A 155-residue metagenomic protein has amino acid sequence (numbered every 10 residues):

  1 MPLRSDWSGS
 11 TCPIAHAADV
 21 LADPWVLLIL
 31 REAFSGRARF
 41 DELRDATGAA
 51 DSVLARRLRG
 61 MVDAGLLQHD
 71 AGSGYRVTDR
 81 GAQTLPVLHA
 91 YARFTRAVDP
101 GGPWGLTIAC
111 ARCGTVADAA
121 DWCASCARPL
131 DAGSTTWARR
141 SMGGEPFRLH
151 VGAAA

Functional and structural regions predicted by a protein language model:
M1-S10: Long, low-complexity, charged/polar intrinsically disordered regions in eukaryotic proteins
C12-A49, L149, A153-A155: N-terminal helix-turn-helix DNA-binding core of bacterial DNA-binding proteins
A22, G36, A71-Y91: Basic, amphipathic "hinge/linker" alpha-helix immediately C-terminal to the N-terminal HTH DNA-binding motif
S52: Key DNA-contact positions within bacterial/archaeal DNA-binding proteins
L58-R59: Short, hydrophobic-biased segments on the C-terminal half of alpha helices that form "recognition helices"
G65-L66: Glycine-centered, phosphate/nucleic-acid-interacting loop/turn motifs that mediate DNA/RNA or nucleotide
R93-A155: C-terminal regulatory/oligomerization modules of transcriptional regulators
